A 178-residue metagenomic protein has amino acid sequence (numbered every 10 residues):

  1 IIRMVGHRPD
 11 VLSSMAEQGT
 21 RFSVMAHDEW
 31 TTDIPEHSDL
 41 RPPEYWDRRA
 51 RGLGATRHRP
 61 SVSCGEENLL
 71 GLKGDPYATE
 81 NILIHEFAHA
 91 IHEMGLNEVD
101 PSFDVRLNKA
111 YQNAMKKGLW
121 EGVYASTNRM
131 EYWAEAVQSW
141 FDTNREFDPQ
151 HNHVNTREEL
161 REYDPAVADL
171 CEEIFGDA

Functional and structural regions predicted by a protein language model:
I1-V5, P9-S14, K117-L119, N128 (+1 more regions): Proteins with a high burden of low-complexity, intrinsically disordered sequence enriched in S/T/G/P/A and R, requiring
I2-Q112, Q150-H153: Acidic/His-rich structured neighborhood in mature extracellular/periplasmic domains
L40-G74, L107-A178: Metalloprotease/metallohydrolase-associated module, dominated by Zn2+-dependent proteases
